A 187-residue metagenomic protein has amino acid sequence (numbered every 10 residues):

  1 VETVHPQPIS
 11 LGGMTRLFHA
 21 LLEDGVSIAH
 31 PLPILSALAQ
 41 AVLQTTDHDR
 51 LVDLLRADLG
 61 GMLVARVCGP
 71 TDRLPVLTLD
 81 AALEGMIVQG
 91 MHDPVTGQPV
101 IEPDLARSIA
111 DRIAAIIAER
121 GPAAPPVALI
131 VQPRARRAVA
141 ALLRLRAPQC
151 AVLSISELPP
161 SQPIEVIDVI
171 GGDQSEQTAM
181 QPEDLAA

Functional and structural regions predicted by a protein language model:
V1-P122, Q132: Long, charged, helix-rich clamp/arm modules that form nucleic acid-engaging surfaces of large nucleic-acid-processing
L79-A187: C-terminal structured domains
